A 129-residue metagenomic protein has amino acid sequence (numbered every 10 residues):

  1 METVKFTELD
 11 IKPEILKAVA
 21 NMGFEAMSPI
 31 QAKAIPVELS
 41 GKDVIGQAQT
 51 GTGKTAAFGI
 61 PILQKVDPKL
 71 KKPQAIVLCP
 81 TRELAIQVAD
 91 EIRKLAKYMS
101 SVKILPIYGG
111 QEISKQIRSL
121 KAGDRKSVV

Functional and structural regions predicted by a protein language model:
E2-Q47: Conserved pre-motif I regulatory segment
K17, N21, K71-S127: Conserved nucleic-acid-binding Ia/Ib motif block in the N-terminal RecA-like helicase ATPase lobe
I35-V44, T55-L70, R93-A96: Walker A/P-loop NTP-binding motif
Q47-Q49, P80: P-loop (Walker A) phosphate-binding loop of NTP-binding proteins
G51-G53: Conserved glycine(s) of the Walker
